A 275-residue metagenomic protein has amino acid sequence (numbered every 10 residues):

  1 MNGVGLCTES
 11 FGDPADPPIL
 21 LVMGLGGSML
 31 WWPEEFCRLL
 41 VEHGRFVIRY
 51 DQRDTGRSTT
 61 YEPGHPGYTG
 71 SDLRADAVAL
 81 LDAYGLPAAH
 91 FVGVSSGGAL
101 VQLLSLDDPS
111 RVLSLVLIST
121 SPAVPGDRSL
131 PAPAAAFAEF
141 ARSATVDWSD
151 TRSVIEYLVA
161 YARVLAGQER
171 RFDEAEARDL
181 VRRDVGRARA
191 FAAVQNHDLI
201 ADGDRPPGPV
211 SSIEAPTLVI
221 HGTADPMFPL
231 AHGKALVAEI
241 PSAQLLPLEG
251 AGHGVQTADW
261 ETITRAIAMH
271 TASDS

Functional and structural regions predicted by a protein language model:
V4-T60: Conserved HGGG/HGGXW glycine-rich cap/lid loop of the alpha/beta-hydrolase fold
S71-A89: Conserved acidic catalytic loop of the alpha/beta-hydrolase fold
G98-P109, L115: Short glycine-enriched nucleophile-adjacent loop and the immediately C-terminal alpha-helix near the catalytic center
S114-W148: Flexible "cap/lid" loop of the alpha/beta hydrolase fold
A135-G208, A215, A235: Alpha/beta-hydrolase
I213, V219-H221: Short beta-strand/loop motif that positions the catalytic acidic residue of the alpha/beta-hydrolase fold
P226-H232: Conserved alpha/beta-hydrolase "acid-adjacent" motif
A243-S275: Catalytic active-site module of serine/aspartate enzymes centered on a nucleophile-bearing elbow/loop
